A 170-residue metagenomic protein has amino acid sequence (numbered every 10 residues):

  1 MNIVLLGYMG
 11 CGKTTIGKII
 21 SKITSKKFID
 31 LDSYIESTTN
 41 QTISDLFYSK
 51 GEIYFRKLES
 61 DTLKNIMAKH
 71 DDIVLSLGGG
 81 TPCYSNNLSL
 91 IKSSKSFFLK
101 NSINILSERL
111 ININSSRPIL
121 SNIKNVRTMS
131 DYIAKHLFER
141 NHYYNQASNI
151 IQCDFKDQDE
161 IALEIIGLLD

Functional and structural regions predicted by a protein language model:
L5: Hydrophobic anchor at the beta1->P-loop junction of P-loop NTPases
Y8: P-loop (Walker A) phosphate-binding loop of NTP-binding proteins
C11: ATP-binding Walker
T14: Walker A/P-loop
I19, I23, K124, F138-D170: NTP-dependent small-molecule kinase module
K22-S33: Post-Walker A helix-loop "phosphate-sensing" segment adjacent to the P-loop in P-loop NTPases
S33-L90, S116-P118: ATP-dependent small-molecule kinase phosphotransfer cores that center on conserved nucleotide phosphate-binding segments
K95-E139: A glycine- and Lys/Arg-enriched "phosphate-lid" helix/loop adjacent to the NTP-binding pocket of small-molecule kinases
